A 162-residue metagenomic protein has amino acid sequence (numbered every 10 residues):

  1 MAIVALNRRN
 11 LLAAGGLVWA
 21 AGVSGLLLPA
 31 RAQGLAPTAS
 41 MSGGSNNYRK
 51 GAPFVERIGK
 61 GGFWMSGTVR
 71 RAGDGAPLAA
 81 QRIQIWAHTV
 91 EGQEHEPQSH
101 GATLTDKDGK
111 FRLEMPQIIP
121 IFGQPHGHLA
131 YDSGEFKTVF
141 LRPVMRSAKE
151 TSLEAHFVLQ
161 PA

Functional and structural regions predicted by a protein language model:
M1-W19: N-terminal secretory signal peptides and thylakoid transit peptides that target proteins across membranes
A21-S24: Hydrophobic h-region of N-terminal signal peptides that target proteins for export in Gram-negative bacteria
L28-R31: Sec/Tat signal peptide C-region and signal peptidase I cleavage site
G34-A162: Beta-strand-dominated extracellular/periplasmic modules and repeats in secreted or surface-exposed proteins
